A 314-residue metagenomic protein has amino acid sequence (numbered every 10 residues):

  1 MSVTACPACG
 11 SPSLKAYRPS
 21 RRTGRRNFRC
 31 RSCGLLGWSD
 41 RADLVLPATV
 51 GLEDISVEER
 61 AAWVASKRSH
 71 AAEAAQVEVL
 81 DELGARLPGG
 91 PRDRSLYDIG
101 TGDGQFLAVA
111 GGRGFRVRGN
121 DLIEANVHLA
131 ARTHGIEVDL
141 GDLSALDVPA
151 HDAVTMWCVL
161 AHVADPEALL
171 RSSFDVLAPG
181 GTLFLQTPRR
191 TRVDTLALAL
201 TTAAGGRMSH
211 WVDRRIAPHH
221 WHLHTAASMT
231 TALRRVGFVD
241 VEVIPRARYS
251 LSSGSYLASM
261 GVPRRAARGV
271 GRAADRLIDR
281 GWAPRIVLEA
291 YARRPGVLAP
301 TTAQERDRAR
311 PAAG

Functional and structural regions predicted by a protein language model:
M1-W157, E167-L170, P245-R246, A283-E289 (+1 more regions): Conserved N-terminal segment of class I S-adenosyl-L-methionine
R113, P179-G180: Short helix-capping segments at alpha-helix termini
T133-I136, P179, A203: A short linear boundary/processing microfeature
C158-H162: A short His-aromatic
A164-D175, T182-L298: S-adenosyl-L-methionine-dependent methyltransferase catalytic module, highlighting the catalytic core
